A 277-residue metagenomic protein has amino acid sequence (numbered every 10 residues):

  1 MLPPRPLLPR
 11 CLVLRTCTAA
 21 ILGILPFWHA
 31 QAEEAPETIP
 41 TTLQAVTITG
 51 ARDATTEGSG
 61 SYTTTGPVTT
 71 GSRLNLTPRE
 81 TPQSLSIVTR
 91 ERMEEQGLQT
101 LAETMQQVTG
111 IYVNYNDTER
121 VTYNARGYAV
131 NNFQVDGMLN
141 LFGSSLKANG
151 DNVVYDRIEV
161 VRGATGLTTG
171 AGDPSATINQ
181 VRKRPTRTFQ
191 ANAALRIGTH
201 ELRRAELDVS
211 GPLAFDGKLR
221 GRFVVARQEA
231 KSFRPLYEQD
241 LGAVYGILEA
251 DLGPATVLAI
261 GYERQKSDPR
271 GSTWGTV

Functional and structural regions predicted by a protein language model:
M1-Q96, A102-G110: N-terminal Sec signal peptide and the immediately downstream disordered periplasmic leader that contains the TonB box
I39-T41, T104-N124, D151, A171-P174 (+1 more regions): Short, glycine-/polar-rich solvent-exposed loops and beta-turns at beta-strand/coil boundaries
A45, T49, A102-T104, T122-N124 (+3 more regions): Outer-envelope exported proteins of Gram-negative bacteria
D53-T55, G198-H200, Q228-A230, Q265-P269: Structural signature of outer-membrane beta-barrel domains
L85, M93, M105, I158-G163 (+2 more regions): Non-catalytic regulatory/gating segments with a bias toward low-complexity or hydrophobic composition
V113, T122, M138-R162, Q180-R182: Short acidic/polar hinge/loop motifs at secondary-structure boundaries that mediate gating or recognition
V153-D156, L167-G246, L252-T256: Outer-membrane beta-barrel translocator/receptor signature
Y262-V277: Flexible loop and strand-edge segments within Gram-negative outer membrane beta-barrel domains
